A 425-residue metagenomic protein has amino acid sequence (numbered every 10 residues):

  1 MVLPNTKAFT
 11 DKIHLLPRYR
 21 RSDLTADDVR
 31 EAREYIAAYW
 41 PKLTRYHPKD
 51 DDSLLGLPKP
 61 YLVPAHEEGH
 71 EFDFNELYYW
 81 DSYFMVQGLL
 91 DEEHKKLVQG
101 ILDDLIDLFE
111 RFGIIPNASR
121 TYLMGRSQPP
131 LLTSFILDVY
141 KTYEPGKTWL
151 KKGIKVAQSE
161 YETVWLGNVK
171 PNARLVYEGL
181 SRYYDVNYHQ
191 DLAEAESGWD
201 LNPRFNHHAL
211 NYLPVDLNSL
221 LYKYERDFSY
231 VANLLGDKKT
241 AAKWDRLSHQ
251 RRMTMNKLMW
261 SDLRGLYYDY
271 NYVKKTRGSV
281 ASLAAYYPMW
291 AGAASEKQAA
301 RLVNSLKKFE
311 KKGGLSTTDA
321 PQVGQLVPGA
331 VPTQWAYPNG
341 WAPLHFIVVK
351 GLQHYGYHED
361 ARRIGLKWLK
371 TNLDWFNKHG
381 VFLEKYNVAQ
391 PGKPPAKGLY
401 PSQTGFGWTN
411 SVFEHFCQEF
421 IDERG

Functional and structural regions predicted by a protein language model:
M1-D73, G100-L108, F112-I115, S119 (+3 more regions): Extended glycan-interaction surfaces of carbohydrate-active proteins
V29, R33-P41, K95-I106, T133 (+6 more regions): Hydrophobic core segments within long, regular secondary-structure runs in both alpha- and beta-rich folds
Y78-L105, A284-S295, H345-H358: Alpha-helical support elements that line or immediately flank enzyme active sites and cofactor-binding pockets
S82, T133-I136, N218, Y222-E225 (+1 more regions): TPR repeat positional signature
G88, F135-D138, Y224, V231 (+3 more regions): Core register positions within helices of long alpha-helical scaffolds
F109-G153, Q403: Aromatic/His-enriched, Gly/Pro-containing loop or helix-boundary segments that lie immediately adjacent to catalytic
V139-K152, F228-K243, Y355-E359: Inter-helical turn/loop segments and adjacent helix faces that build the functional surface of alpha-helical bundle
D216-N218, Y222-R252: Active-site neighborhood of glycoside hydrolase catalytic domains
